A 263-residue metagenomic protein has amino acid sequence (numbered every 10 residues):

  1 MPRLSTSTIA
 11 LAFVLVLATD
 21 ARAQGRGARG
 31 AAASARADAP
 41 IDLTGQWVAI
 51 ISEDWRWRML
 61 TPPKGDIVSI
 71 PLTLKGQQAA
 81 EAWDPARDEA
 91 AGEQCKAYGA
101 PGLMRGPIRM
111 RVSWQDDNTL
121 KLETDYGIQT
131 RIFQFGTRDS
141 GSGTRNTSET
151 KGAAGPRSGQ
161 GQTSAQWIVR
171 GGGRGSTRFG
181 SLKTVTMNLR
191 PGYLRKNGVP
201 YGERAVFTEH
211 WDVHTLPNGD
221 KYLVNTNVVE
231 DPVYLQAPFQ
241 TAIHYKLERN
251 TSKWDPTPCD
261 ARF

Functional and structural regions predicted by a protein language model:
M1-I9: Bacterial N-terminal signal peptides that target proteins for export
P2, D20-F263: PEST-like low-complexity, intrinsically disordered acidic/proline/serine-rich tracts that flank trafficking/processing
T8-V16: Bacterial N-terminal signal peptides
